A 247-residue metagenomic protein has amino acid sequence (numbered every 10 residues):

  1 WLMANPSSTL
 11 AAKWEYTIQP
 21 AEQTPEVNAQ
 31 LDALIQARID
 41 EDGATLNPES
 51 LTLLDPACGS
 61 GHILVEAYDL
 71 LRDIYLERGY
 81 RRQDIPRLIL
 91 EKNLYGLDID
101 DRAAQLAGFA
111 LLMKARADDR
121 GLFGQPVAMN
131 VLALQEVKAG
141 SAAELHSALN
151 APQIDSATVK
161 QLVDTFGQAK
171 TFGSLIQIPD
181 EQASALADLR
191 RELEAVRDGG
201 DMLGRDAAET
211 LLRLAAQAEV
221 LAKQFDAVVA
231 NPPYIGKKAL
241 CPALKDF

Functional and structural regions predicted by a protein language model:
W1-F247: SAM-dependent methyltransferase catalytic region
